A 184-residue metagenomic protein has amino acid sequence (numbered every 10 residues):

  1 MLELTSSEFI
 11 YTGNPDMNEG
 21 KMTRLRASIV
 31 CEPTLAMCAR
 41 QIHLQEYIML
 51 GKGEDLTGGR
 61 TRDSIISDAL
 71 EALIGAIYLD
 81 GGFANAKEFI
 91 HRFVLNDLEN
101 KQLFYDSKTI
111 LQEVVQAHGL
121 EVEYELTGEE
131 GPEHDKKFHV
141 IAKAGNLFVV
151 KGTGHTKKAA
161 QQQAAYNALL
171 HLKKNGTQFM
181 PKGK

Functional and structural regions predicted by a protein language model:
M1-K184: Double-stranded RNA-binding/processing signature
